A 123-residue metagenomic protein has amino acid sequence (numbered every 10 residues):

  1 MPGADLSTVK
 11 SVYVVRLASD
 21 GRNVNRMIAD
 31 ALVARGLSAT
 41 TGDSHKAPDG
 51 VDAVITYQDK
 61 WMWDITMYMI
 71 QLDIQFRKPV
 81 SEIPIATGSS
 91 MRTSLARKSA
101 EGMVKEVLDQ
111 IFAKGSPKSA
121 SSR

Functional and structural regions predicted by a protein language model:
M1-L6, A31-V33, S38, T87 (+1 more regions): C-terminal/domain-edge helix-coil "capping" segments
G3-T56: N-terminal segment of the mature soluble domain
L17, K60, S90-M91: Short strand-loop junctions, especially beta-strand C-caps/beta-turns that link beta-sheets to coils or alpha-helices
A18-N25, I65-M67, S94-K98: Solvent-exposed loop/turn segments connecting transmembrane beta-strands in outer-membrane beta-barrel proteins
R26-A29, V54-I55, M69-L72, S89 (+1 more regions): Surface-exposed beta-strand edges and their flanking turn/coil or helix-capping segments
I28-L32, D59-Y68: Short, mixed-charge, low-aromatic patches
G42, T56-M62, Q71-L72: N-terminal post-signal-peptidase region of extra-cytosolic proteins
I65-T93: Amphipathic beta-strand/beta-sheet edge segments enriched in Tyr/Trp
